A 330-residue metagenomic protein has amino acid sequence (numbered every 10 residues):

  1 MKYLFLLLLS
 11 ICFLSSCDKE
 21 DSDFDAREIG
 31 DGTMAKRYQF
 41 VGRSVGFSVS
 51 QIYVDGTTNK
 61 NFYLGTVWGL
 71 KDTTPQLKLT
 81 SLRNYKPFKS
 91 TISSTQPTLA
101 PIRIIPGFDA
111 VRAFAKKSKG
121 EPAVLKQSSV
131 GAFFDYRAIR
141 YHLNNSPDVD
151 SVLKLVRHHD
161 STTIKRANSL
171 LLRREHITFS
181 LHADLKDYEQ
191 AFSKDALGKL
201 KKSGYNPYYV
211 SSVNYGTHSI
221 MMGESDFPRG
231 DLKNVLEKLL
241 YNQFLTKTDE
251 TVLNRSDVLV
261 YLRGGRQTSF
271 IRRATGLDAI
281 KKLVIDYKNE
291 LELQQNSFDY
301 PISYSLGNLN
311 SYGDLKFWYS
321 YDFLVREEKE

Functional and structural regions predicted by a protein language model:
M1-Y38: Bacterial Sec-dependent N-terminal signal peptides
D23-E330: Membrane-permeabilization and membrane-interfacing ectodomains
